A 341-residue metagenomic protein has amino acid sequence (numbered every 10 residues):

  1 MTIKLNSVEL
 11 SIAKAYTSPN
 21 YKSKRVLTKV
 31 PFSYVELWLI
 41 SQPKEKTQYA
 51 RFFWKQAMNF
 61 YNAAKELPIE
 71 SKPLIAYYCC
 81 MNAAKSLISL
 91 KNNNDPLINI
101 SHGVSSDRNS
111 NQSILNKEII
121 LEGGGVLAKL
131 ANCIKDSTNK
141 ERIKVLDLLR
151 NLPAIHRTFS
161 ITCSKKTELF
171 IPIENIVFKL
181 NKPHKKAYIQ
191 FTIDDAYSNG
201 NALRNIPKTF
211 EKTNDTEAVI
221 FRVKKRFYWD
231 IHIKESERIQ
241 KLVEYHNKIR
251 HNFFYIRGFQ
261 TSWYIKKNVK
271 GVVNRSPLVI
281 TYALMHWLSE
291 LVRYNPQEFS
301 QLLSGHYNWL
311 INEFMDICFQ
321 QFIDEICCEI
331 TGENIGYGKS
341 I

Functional and structural regions predicted by a protein language model:
M1-I341: Terminal alpha-helical segments
